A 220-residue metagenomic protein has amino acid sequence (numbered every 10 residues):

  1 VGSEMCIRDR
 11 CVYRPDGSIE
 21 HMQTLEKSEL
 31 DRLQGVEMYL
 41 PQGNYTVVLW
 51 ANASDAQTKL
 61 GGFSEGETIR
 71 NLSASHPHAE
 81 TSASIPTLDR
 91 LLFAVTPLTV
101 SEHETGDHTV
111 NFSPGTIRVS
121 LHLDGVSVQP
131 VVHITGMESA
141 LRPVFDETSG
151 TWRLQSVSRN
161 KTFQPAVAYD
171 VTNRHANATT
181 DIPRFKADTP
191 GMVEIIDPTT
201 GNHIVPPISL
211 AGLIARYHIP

Functional and structural regions predicted by a protein language model:
V1, F112-G125: A short, Gly/Thr-enriched small/hydrophobic beta-strand-prone motif that recurs across taxa
G2-I7: Short, small-residue-biased leader/transition segments that mark boundaries at the very start of proteins
C11-F63, Q129-I219: Tryptophan-paired
E29-L30, D55-D107, G201-P220: Structured interaction patches on ligand/partner-binding surfaces of diverse proteins
Q34-V36, G106-V110: Short strand-edge motifs at loop-to-beta-strand transitions and within beta-strands of extracellular beta-rich domains
P97, E102, N111-P114, G136-M137: A short mid-domain helix/strand-loop element embedded in enzyme catalytic domains that forms or borders the active-site
T109-T116, I182-R184: Conserved "repeat-terminator" motif of extracellular CCP/Sushi domains
